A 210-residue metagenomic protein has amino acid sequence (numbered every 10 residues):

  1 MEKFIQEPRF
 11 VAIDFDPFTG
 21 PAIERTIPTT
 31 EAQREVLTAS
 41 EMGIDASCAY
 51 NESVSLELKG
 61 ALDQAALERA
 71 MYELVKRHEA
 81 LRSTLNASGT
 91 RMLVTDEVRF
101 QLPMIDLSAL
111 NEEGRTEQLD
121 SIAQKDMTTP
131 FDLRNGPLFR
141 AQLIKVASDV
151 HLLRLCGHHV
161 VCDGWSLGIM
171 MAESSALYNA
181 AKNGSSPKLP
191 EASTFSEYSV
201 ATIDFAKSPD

Functional and structural regions predicted by a protein language model:
K3, P8-R9, D16-Q101, L110-P209: Acyl-group handoff/entry surfaces in thioester-processing enzymes
L107: Helicase-core coupling region on the C-terminal RecA-like lobe
